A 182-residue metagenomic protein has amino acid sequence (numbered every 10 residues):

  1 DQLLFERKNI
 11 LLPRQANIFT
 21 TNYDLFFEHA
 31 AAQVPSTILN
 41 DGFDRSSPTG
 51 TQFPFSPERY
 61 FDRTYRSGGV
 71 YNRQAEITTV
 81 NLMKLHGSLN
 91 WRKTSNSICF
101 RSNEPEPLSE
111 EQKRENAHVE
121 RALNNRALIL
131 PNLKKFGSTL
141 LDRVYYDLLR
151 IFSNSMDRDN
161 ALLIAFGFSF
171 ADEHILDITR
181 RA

Functional and structural regions predicted by a protein language model:
Q2-F5, H29, Q33, D41 (+4 more regions): Charged/polar, solvent-exposed surface patches and flexible loops
Q2-P13, N72-A75, R150-R158: A short acidic-Thr-Gly-centered motif at the start of a beta-strand
F5, R59-Y65, L141-V144, S169-A171: A short linear-motif detector with a strong N-terminal bias
K8-L130: Extended, H/D-rich, highly charged conserved domains that either
N132-A182: SIR2/sirtuin-family catalytic core signature
